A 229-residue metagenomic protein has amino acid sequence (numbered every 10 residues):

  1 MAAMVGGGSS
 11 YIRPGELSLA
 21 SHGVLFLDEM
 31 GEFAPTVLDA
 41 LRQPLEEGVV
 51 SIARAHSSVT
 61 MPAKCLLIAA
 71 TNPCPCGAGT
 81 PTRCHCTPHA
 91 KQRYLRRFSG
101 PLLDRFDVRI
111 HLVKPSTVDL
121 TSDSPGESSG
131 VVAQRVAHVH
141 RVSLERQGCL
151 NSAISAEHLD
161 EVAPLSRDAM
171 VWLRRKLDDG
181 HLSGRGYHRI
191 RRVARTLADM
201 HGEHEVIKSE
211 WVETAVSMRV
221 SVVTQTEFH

Functional and structural regions predicted by a protein language model:
A2-L25, S58: Conserved alpha-helical scaffold flanking the Walker A/P-loop in AAA+ ATPase domains
I12, A34-H229: Basic, amphipathic alpha-helical bundle interface domains used for macromolecular binding and assembly
H22, D28-E29, A40: Walker B catalytic acidic pair
